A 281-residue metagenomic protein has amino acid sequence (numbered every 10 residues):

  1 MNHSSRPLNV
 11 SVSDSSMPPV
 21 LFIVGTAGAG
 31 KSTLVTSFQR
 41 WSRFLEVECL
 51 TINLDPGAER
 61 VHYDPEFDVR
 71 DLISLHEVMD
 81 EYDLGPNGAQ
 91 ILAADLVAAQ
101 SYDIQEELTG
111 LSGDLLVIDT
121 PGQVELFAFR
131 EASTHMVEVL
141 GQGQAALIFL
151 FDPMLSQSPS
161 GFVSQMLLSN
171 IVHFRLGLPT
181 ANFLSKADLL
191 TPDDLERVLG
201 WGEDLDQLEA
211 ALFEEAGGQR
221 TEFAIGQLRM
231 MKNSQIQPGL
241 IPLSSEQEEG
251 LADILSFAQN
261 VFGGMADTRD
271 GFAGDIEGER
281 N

Functional and structural regions predicted by a protein language model:
N2-V24, A29, T33-H135, G141-A146: Nucleotide-state-sensitive switch-loop elements of NTP-binding domains
I23-V24, N53, V117-T120, I148-M154 (+2 more regions): Conserved beta-strand segments of the P-loop GTPase G domain that flank and frequently precede/overlap
G30, L190, S244-A258, F262: Conserved GTPase G-domain signal focused on the G5
E125-I225, M231-K232: Conserved catalytic-core segment of NTP-binding enzymes
L228-E246: Beta-strand-loop-alpha "switch" segments that mediate conformational coupling across diverse proteins
I254-N281: C-terminal accessory extensions appended to soluble enzyme cores
